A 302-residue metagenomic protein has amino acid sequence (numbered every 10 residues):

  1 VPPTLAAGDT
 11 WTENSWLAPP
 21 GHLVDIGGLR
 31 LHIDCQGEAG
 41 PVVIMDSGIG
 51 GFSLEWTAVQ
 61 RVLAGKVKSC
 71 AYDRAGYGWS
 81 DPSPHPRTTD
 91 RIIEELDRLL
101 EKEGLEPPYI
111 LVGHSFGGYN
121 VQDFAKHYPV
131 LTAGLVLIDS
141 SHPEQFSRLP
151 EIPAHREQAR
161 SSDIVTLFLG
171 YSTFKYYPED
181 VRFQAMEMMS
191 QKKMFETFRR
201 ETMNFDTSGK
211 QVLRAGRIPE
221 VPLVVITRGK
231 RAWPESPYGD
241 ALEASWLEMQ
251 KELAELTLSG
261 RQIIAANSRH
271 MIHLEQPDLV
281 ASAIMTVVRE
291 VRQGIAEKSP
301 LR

Functional and structural regions predicted by a protein language model:
V1-V43, G65-V67, P86, E94 (+5 more regions): Alpha/beta-hydrolase fold catalytic core
G27-W79: Conserved HGGG/HGGXW glycine-rich cap/lid loop of the alpha/beta-hydrolase fold
I44-G48, H114, D139: The conserved beta1-alpha1 loop
W56-T57, S80-P86, S147-R148: Conserved catalytic-core motifs of eukaryotic protein kinase domains, centered on the activation segment
A71-V112, Y128: Active-site loop/oxyanion-hole signature of alpha/beta-hydrolase fold enzymes
T89, Y128-T132, V136-L256, G260-I264: Flexible "cap/lid" subdomain of the alpha/beta-hydrolase fold that forms the substrate-access gate
G113-G117, V121: Gly/Ala-rich beta-loop-alpha elbow adjacent to hydrolase catalytic centers
L258-R302: Catalytic active-site module of serine/aspartate enzymes centered on a nucleophile-bearing elbow/loop
